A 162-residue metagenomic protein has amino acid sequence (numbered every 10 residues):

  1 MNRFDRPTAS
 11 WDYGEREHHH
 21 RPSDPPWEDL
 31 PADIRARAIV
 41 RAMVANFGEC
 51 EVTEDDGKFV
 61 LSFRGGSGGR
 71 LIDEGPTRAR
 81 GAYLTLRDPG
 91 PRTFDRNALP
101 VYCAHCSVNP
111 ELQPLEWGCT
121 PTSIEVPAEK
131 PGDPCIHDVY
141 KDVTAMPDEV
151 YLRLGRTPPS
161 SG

Functional and structural regions predicted by a protein language model:
M1-P134, K141-G162: N-terminal accessory segment detector
